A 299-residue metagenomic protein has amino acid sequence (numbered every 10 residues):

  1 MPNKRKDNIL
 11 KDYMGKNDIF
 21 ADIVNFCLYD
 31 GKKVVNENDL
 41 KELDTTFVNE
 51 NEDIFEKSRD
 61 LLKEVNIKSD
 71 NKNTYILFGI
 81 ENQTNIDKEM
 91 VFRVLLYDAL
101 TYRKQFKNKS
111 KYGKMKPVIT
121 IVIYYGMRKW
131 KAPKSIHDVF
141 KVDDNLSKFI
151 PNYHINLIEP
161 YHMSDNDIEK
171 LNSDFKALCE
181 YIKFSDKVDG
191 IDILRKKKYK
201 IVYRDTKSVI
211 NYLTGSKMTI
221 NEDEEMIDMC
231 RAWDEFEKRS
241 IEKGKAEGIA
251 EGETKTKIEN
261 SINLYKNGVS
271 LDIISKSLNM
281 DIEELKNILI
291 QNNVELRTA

Functional and structural regions predicted by a protein language model:
M1-E247, A299: A general recognition-element feature
M218-A299: Intrinsic-disorder/low-complexity detector
